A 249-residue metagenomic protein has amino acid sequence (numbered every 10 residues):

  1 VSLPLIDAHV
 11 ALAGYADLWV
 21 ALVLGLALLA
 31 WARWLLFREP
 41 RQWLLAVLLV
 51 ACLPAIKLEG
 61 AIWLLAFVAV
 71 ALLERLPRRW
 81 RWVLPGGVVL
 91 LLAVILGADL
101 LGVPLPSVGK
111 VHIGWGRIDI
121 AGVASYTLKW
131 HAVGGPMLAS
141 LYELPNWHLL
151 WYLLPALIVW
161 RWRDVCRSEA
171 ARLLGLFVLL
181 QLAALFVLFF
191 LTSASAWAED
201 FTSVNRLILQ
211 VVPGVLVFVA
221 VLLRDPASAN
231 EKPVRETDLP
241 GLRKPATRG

Functional and structural regions predicted by a protein language model:
V1, H9, W31, Q42-L58 (+1 more regions): Membrane-interface alpha helices of multi-pass inner-membrane proteins
V1-S2, L48-V50, R167-A194: Transmembrane alpha-helix segments characteristic of polytopic inner-membrane glycan-assembly/cell-envelope
I6-L26, I56: Multi-pass, polyprenyl lipid-linked donor-dependent membrane glycosyltransferases
W19-L36, L49, G214: Specific aromatic-rich, kink-prone transmembrane helix
R38-R41, P77-V83, V159-L179: Membrane-interface helix-loop-helix junctions at transmembrane boundaries of multi-pass membrane enzymes, predominantly
W63-V89, V165: Perimembrane helix-loop-helix junctions
L72, V133-G175: Hydrophobic, aromatic-rich transmembrane alpha-helices and their immediate juxtamembrane boundary segments
D99-A132, S193-T202: Extracytoplasmic catalytic-loop and juxtamembrane helix elements of membrane-embedded, polyprenol/dolichol-linked
